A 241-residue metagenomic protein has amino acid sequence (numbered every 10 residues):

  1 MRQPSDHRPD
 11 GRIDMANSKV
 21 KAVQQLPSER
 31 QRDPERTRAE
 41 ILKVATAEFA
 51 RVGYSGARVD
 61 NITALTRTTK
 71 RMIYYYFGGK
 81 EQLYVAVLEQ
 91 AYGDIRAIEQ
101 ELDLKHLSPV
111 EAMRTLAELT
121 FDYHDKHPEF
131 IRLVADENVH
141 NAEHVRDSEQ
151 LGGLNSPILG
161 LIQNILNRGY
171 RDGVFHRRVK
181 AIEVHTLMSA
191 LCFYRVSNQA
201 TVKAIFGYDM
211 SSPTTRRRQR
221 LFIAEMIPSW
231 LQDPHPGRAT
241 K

Functional and structural regions predicted by a protein language model:
M1-Q25, L119-D122, K126, S156-D172 (+1 more regions): C-terminal peripheral helix-coil segments that are non-catalytic and often amphipathic
T37-A45, I62, V87-A91, I95 (+1 more regions): Generic hydrophobic, amphipathic alpha-helix propensity
E40, E111, T115, L119 (+2 more regions): Amphipathic alpha-helical interaction segments
E40, E48-Q82, A86-V87: Helix-turn-helix
V87-L116, R146-G153: Amphipathic alpha-helical linker/stalk segments
E111, D147-L154, R171-L187, T240-K241: All-alpha amphipathic helical-bundle segments outside canonical DNA-binding/catalytic cores that form hydrophobic
A112, D125-E149, Q199-F206: Amphipathic alpha-helical segments used for helix-helix packing
